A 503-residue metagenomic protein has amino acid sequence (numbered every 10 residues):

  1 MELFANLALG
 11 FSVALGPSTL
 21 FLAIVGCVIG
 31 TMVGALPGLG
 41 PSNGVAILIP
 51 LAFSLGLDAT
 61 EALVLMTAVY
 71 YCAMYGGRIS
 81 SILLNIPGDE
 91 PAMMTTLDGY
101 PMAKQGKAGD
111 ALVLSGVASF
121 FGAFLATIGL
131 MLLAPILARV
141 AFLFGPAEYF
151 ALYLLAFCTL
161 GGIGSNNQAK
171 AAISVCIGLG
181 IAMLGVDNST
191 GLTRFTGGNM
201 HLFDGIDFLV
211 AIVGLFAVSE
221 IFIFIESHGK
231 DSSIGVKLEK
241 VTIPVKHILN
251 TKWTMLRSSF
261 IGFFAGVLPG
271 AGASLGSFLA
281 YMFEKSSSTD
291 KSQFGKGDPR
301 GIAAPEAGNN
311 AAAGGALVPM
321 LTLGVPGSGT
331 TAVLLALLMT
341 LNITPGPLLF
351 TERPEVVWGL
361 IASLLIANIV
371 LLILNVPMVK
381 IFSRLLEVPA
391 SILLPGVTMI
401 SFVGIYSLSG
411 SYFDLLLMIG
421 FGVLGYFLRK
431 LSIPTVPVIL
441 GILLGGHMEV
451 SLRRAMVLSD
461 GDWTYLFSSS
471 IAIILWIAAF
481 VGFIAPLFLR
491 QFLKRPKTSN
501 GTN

Functional and structural regions predicted by a protein language model:
M1-T60, P135, T193-D298, S383 (+2 more regions): Helix-loop-helix hairpins and the membrane-proximal interhelical loops of multi-pass alpha-helical transport proteins
M1-V64, Q105-L114, S119, A123 (+7 more regions): N-terminal alpha-helical transmembrane segments of multi-pass membrane transport and channel/translocase proteins
C27-P41, A73-N85, L160-S165, F260-P269 (+3 more regions): Transmembrane alpha-helix interface/packing and boundary motifs in multi-pass membrane proteins, characterized by
V33-N43, I82-M93, L125-G129, A265-L275 (+4 more regions): Short helix-coil transition sites and intra-membrane helix breaks within transmembrane domains of multi-pass
P41-L51, S81-P101, L132, V175-C176 (+6 more regions): Re-entrant/interfacial helical elements at transmembrane boundaries that shape and gate the permeation pathway
A59-V64, P101-A118, T289-I302, G329-A332 (+1 more regions): Membrane-interface alpha-helices at helix entry/exit sites of multi-pass transporters
Y71-G76, V117-G129, L137, I181 (+3 more regions): Membrane-embedded alpha-helical segments of transport systems, primarily multispan ion/solute transporters
V113-G229, T340-K494: Membrane-embedded alpha-helical modules
